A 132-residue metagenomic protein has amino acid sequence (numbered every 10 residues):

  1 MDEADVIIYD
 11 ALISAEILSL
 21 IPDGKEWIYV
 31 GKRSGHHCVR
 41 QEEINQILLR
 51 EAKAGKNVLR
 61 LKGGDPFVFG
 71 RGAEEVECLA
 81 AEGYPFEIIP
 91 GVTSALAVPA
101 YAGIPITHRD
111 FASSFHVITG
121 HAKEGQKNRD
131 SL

Functional and structural regions predicted by a protein language model:
M1-I7, F111, K127: Short intrinsically disordered, low-complexity coil segments enriched in acidic
D2-V92, A97: Class I S-adenosyl-L-methionine
E77, F86-E87, T93-L132: Beta-strand/loop-alpha-helix module characteristic of Rossmann-like adenine-cofactor folds
